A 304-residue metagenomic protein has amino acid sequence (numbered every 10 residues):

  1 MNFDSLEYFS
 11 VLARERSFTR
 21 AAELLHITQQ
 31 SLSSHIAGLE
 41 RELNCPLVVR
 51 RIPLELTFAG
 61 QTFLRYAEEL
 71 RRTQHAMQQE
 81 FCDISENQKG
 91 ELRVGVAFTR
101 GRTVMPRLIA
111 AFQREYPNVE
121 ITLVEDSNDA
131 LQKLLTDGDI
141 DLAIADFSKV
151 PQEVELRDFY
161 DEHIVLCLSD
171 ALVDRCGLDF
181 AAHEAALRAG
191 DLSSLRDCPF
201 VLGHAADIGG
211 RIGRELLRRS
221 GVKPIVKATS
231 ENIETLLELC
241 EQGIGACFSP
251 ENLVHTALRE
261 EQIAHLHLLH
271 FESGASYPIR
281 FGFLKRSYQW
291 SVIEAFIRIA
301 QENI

Functional and structural regions predicted by a protein language model:
S10-T28, P53: Short helix-boundary/capping micro-motifs
F18-E23, Q30, A37, Q132 (+1 more regions): Residues within helix-turn-helix
Q29-Q30, Q79, S85-Y116, E120 (+4 more regions): N-terminal winged-helix
E40-F58, Q78: A short LG(V/I)-centered, amphipathic sequence patch enriched for acidic residue(s) preceding the LG motif
E42-L43, F63-S85: Alpha-helical linker/hinge and terminal dimerization helices associated with HTH transcriptional regulators
I84, L108-A111, N128-D179: Short beta-strand-centered segments that line the small-molecule binding cleft or hinge of alpha/beta clamshell
Q152-D158, E162, E234-R286: Beta-alpha-beta core module
D174-C176, A182-S220, Q289-I297: Secondary-structure junction motif
